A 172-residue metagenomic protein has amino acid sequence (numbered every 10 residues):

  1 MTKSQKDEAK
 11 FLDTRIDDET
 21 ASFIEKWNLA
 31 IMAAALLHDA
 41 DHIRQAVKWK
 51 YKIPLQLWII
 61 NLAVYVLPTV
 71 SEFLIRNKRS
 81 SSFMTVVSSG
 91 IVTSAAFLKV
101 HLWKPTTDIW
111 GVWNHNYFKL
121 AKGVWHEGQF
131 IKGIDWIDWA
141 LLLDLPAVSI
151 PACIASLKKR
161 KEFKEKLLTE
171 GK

Functional and structural regions predicted by a protein language model:
T2-M32, K158-K161: Cytosolic juxtamembrane helix and N-cap/initiation of the first transmembrane helix
D17-L29, R79-T93: Interfacial segments of alpha-helical transmembrane regions
A34-H42, I91-N114: C-terminal TM-helix exit segments that contain a strictly Trp-centered aromatic cap at the helix terminus
H38, I43-V66: Transmembrane alpha-helix entry/boundary detector in multi-pass membrane proteins
A63-S82: Canonical alpha-helical transmembrane segments
V64-L67, W125-I150: Hydrophobic alpha-helical transmembrane segments
I109-Q129: Membrane-interfacial helical/loop segments at transmembrane boundaries in membrane proteins
I150-G171: Cytosolic juxtamembrane helix at the C-terminal end of the final transmembrane segment
